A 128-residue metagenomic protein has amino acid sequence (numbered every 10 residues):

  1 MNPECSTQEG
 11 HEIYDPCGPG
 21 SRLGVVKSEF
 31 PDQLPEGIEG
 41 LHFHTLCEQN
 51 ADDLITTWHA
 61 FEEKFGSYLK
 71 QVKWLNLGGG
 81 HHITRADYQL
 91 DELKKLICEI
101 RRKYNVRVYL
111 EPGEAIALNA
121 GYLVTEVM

Functional and structural regions predicted by a protein language model:
M1-N76, H81-I83: Conserved alpha/beta-domain cores
Q49-M128: C-terminal active-site-proximal or functional interface alpha/beta core segments in diverse enzymes
